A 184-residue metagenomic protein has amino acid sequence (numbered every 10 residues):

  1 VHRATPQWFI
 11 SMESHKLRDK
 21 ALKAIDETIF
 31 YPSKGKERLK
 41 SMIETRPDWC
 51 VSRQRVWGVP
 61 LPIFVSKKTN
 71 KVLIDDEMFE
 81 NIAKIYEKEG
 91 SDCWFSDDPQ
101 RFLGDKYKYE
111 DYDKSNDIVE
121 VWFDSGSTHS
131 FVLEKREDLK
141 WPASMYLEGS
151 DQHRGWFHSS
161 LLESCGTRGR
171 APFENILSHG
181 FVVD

Functional and structural regions predicted by a protein language model:
V1-D184: Structured secondary-structure scaffolds
